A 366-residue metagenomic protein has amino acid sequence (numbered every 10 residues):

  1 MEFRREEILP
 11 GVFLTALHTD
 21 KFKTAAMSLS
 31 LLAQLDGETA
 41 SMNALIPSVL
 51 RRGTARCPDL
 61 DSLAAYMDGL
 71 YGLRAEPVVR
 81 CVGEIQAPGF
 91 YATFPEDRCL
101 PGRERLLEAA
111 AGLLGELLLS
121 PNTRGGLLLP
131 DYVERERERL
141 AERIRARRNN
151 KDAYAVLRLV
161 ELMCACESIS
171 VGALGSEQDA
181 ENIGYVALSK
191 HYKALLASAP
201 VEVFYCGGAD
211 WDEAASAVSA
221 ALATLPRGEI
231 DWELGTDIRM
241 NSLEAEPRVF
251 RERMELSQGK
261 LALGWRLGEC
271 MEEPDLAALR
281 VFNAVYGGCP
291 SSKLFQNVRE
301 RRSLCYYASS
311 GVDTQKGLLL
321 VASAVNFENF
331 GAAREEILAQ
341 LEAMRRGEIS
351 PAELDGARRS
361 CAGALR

Functional and structural regions predicted by a protein language model:
M1-G11: Short, Gly/Pro- and small/polar-rich lid/capping loops
T15-L17, K23-N43, L60-E116, D152-Q178 (+5 more regions): M16 family metallopeptidases and their MPP-like homologs
R51-R56: Catalytic Zn2+-binding segment of zinc metalloproteases
S62-A64, S120-I144, I230-N241, A339-R366: Acidic/histidine-enriched alpha-helical segments
A92, L100-N149: Hydrophobic alpha-helical hairpins/lids featuring a short glycine-rich hinge
I169-A173, E177-Q178, A197-S198, E202-C270: An aromatic/glycine/proline-enriched structural segment found at the starts of mature extracellular/organellar domains
